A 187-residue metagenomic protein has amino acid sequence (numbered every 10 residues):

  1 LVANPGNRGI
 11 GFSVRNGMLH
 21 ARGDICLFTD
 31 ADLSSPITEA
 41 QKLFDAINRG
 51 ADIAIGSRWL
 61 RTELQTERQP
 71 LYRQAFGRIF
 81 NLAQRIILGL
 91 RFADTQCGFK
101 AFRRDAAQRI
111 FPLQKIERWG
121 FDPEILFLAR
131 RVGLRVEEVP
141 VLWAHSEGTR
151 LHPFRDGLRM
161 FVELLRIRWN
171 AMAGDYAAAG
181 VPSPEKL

Functional and structural regions predicted by a protein language model:
N4-H20, I37-W119, H145-R155, M160: Acceptor/aglycone-binding surface of glycosyltransferases and processive sugar-polymer synthases
C26: Short aromatic/hydrophobic "clamp" motif used to bind/position activated sugar donors
T29, S57, L142: Conserved residues at the C-terminal ends of beta-strands
D30-S34: The conserved acidic donor/metal-binding loop of glycosyltransferases
N48-R49, D105-A106, R159-L187: Terminal low-complexity segments of carbohydrate-biosynthetic enzymes
L90-R91, K115-E117, L126-A144: Catalytic donor-sugar/metal-binding loop of nucleotide-sugar-dependent glycosyltransferases
